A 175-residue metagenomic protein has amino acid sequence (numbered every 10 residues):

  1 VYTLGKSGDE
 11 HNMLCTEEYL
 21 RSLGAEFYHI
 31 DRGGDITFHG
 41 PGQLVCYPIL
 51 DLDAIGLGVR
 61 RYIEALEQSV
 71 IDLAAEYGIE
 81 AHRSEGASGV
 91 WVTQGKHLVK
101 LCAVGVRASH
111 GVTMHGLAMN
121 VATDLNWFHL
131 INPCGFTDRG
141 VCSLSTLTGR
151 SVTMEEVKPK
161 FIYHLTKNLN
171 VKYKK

Functional and structural regions predicted by a protein language model:
V1-L98, V152: N-terminal lobe of the biotin/lipoate ligase/transferase fold
L57, R61-C102, V106-K175: Long, positively charged amphipathic alpha-helical accessory segments at protein N-termini or as interdomain linkers
